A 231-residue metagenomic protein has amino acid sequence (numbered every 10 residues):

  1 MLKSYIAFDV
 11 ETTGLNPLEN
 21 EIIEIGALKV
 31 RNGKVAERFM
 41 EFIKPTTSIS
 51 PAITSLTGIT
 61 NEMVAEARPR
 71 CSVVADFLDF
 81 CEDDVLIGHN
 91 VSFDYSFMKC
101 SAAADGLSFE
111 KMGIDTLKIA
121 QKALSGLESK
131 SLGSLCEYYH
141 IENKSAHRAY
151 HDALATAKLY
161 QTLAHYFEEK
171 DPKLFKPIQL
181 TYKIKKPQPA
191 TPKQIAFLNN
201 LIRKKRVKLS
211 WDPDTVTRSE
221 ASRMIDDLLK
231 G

Functional and structural regions predicted by a protein language model:
M1-K111, S125-H147, K173: Conserved non-catalytic scaffold segment of RNase H-like nuclease domains
T12-G14, K118, A155: Short, glycine/acidic-enriched loop or turn micro-motifs at the edges of active sites
K111-A123: A short, structured active-site edge motif that brings together acidic residues
R148-Q161: Acidic, divalent-metal-coordinating active-site segment for phosphoryl/phosphodiester hydrolysis, typified by short
Q161-G231: Acidic two-metal-ion nuclease catalytic site recognized across multiple nuclease folds, prominently DnaQ/RNase D-T
